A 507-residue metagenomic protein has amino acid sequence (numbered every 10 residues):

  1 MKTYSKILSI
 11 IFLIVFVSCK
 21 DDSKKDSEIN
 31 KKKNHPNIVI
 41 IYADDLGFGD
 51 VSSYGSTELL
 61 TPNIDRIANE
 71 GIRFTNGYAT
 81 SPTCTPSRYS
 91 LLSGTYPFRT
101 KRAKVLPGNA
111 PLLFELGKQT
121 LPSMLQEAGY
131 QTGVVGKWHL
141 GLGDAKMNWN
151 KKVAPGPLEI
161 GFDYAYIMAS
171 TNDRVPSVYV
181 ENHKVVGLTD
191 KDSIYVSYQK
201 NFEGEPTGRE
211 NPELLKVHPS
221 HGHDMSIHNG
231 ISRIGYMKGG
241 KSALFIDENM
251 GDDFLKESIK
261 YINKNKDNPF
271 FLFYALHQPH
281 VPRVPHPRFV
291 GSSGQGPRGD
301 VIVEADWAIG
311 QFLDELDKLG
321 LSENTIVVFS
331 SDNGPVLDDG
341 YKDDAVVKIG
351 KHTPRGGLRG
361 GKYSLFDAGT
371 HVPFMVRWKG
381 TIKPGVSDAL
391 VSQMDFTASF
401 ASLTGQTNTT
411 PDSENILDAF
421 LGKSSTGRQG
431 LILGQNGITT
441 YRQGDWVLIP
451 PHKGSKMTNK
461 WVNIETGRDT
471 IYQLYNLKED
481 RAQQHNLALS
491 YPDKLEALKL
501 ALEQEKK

Functional and structural regions predicted by a protein language model:
K2-S5, C19-Q473, R481-Q504: Formylglycine-dependent sulfatase
S5-F12: Sec-dependent signal peptide hydrophobic core
F12-S18: Hydrophobic h-region of N-terminal signal peptides that target proteins for export in Gram-negative bacteria
N476: Glycine-rich, acidic loop regions that bind phosphate or pyrophosphate groups
K507: Short arginine-rich
